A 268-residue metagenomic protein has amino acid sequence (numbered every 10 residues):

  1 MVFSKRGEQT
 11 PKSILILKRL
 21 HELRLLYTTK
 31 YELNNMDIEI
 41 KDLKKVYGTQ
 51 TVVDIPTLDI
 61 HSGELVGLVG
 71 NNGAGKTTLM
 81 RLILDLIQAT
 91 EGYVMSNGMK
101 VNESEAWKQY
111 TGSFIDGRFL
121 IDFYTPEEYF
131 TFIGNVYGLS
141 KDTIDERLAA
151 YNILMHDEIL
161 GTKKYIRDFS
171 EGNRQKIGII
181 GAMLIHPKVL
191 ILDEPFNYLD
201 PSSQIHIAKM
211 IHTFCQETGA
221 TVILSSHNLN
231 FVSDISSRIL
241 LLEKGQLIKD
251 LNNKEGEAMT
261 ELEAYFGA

Functional and structural regions predicted by a protein language model:
V69-N71: The feature captures the beta-strand-to-loop junction immediately N-terminal to the Walker
L84: Helix-to-loop junction immediately C-terminal to a conserved catalytic motif
G92-W107, K249: Conserved ABC transporter NBD signature motif
L184-K188: A short, proline-enriched helix->beta-strand linker immediately N-terminal to the Walker B motif in ABC-type P-loop
L190-E194: Catalytic Walker B motif of ABC-type/P-loop ATPase nucleotide-binding domains
I205-E217: Helical segment within the ABC ATPase nucleotide-binding domain
S225-H227: H-loop/switch region of ABC-family ATPase nucleotide-binding domains
